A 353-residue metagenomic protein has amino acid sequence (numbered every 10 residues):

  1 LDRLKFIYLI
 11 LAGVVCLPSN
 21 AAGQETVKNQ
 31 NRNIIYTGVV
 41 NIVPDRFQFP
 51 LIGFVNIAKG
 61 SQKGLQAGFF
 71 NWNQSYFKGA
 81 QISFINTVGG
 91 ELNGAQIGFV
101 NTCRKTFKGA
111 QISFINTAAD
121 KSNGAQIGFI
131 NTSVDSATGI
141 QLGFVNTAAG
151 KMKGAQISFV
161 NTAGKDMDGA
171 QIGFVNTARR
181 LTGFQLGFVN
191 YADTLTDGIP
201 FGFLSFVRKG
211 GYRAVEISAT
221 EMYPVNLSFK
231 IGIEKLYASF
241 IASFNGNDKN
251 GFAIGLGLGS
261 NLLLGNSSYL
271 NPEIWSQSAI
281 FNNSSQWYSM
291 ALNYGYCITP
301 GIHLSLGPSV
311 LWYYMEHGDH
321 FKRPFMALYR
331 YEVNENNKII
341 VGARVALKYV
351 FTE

Functional and structural regions predicted by a protein language model:
L1-T26, E353: Bacterial Sec-dependent N-terminal signal peptides
P50, K63-L65, A80, A95 (+11 more regions): Hydrophobic, lipid-facing positions within transmembrane beta-strands of outer-membrane proteins
N56, N71, N86, N101-C103 (+14 more regions): Transmembrane beta-strands of outer-membrane beta-barrel pores
Y76, T106, K121, S136 (+8 more regions): Residues that define the transmembrane beta-barrel architecture of outer-membrane proteins
K78, L92-N93, F107-K108, S122-N123 (+9 more regions): Repeated loop/turn-to-beta-strand initiation elements of outer-membrane beta-barrel proteins
N93-G94, G98-T102, T106-V134, T138-G164 (+1 more regions): Thr-biased low-complexity repeat/linker tracts and other Thr-enriched repetitive architectures
F174, L186-F188, F203, V225-I233 (+7 more regions): Residues on the lipid-exposed face of transmembrane beta-strands in outer-membrane beta-barrel proteins
I280-N283, G318-N334: Flexible, solvent-exposed loop segments that connect beta-strands
